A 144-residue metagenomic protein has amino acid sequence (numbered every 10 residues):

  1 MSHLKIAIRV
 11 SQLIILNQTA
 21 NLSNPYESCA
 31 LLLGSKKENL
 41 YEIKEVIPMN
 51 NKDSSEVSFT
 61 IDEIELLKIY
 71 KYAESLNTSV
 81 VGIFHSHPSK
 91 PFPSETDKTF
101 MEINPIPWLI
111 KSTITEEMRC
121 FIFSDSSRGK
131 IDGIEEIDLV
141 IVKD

Functional and structural regions predicted by a protein language model:
M1-V80, P88-D144: Conserved beta-strand-loop surface patch within small alpha/beta domains used for substrate/adaptor or ligand engagement
